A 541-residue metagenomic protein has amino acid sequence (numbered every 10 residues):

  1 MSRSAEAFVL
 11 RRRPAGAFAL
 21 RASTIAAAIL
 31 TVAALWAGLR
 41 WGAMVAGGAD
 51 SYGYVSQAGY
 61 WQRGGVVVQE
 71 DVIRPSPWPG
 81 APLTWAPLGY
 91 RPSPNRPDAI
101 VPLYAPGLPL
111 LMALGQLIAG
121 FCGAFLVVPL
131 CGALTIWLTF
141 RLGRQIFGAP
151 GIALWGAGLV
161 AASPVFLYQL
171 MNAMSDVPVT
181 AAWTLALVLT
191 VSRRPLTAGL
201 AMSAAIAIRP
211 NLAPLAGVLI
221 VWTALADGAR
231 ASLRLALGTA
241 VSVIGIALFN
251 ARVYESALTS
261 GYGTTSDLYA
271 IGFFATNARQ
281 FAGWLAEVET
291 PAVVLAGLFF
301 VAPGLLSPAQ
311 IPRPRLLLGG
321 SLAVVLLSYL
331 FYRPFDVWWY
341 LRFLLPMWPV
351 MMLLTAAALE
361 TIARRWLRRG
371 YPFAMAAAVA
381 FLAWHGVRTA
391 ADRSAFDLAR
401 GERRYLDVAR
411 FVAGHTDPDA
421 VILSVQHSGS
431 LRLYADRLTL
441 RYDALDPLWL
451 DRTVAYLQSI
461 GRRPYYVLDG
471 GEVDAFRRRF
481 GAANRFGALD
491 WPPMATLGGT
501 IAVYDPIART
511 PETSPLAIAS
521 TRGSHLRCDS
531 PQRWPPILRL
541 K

Functional and structural regions predicted by a protein language model:
V9, R13, A19-L30, L200 (+6 more regions): Signature aromatic-anchored transmembrane alpha helix within multi-pass, membrane-resident enzymes that catalyze glycan
L20, Q145, A226-A236, F299-L322 (+2 more regions): Membrane-interface helix-loop-helix junctions at transmembrane boundaries of multi-pass membrane enzymes, predominantly
A49, A124-L134, L154-L185, T190 (+2 more regions): Multi-pass, polyprenyl lipid-linked donor-dependent membrane glycosyltransferases
G59-L108, M112-Q116, S266-I271: Interfacial juxtamembrane loops and adjacent helix segments that form the catalytic/substrate-binding surfaces
R91, A251-A309, L330-P334, W338-L341: Membrane-lumen/periplasm interface segments of multi-pass, membrane-embedded glycan/lipid transferases
I136, T223-A224, A286-G319, A358-T361: Hydrophobic, aromatic-rich transmembrane alpha-helices and their immediate juxtamembrane boundary segments
V191, P195, P214-L248, L268 (+3 more regions): Perimembrane helix-loop-helix junctions
A374, A378-S430, Q458, C528-W534: Membrane-embedded, lumen/periplasm-facing catalytic core of multi-pass transferases that use lipid-linked donors
